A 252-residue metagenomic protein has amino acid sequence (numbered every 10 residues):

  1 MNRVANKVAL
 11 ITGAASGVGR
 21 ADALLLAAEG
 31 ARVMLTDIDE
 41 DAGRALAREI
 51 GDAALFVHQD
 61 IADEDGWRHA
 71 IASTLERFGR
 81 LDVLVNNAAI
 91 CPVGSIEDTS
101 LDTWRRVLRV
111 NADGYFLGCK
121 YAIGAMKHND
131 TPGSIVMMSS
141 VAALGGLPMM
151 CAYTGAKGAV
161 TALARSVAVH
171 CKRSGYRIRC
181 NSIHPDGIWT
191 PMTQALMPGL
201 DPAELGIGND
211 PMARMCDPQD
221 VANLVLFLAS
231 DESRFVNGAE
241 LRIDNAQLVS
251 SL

Functional and structural regions predicted by a protein language model:
R3, G145, L226, N237-L252: Short C-terminal tail/terminal secondary-structure segment of NAD(P)H-dependent dehydrogenase/reductase domains
S95-I96, T103-R105, G206: Substrate-binding pocket helix/loop in short-chain dehydrogenase/reductase
E97, G145-C151, A213, D231: Active-site loop immediately N-terminal to the catalytic Tyr-X3-Lys motif of short-chain dehydrogenase/reductase
C119, A156, A164: Active-site helix of classical SDR
G124, V169-R173, R234: Alpha-helical segment proximal to the catalytic Tyr-Lys
S140: Residue(s) in the substrate-gating loop at a strand-loop-helix junction that position the organic substrate next
S174-R179, V236-G238: Short, small/polar-rich loop/turn modules that mediate ligand/substrate recognition or access, typified
